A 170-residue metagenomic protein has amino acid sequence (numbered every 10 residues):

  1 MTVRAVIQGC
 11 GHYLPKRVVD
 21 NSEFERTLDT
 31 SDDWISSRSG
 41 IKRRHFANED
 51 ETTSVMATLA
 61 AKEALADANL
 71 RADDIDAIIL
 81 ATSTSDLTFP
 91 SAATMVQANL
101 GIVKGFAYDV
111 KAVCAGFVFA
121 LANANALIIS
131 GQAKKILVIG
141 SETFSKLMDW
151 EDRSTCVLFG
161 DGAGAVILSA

Functional and structural regions predicted by a protein language model:
M1-D76, L100: Conserved "HGTGT" condensation-loop signature of ketosynthase/thiolase-family condensing enzymes that catalyze
M1-S22, F119-A170: Conserved beta-strand-centric core segments of catalytic alpha/beta enzyme folds
S36-V55, T82-I136: Conserved catalytic cysteine-centered active-site region of acyl-thioester-dependent Claisen-condensing enzymes
I79: N-terminal Rossmann-like NAD(P) cofactor-binding module of classical short-chain dehydrogenase/reductase
